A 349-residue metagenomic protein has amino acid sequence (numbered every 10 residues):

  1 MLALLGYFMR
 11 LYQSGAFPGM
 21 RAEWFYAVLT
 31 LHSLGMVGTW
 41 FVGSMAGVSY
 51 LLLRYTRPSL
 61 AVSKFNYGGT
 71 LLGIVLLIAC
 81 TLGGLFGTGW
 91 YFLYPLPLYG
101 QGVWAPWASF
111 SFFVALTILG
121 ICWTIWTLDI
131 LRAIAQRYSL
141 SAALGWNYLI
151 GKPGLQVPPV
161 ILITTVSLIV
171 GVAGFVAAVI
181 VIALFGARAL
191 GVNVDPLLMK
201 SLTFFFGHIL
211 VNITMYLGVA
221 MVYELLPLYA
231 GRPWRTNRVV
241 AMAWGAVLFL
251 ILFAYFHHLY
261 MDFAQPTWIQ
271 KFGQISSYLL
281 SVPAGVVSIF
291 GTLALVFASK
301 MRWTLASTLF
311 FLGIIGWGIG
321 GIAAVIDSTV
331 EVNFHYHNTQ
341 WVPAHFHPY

Functional and structural regions predicted by a protein language model:
M1-A16, A22-P95, A105-R137, Q156-L190 (+5 more regions): Hydrophobic cores of alpha-helical transmembrane segments in multi-pass integral membrane proteins
L98-Q101, H335-H337: Short, membrane-exposed interhelical loops at transmembrane-helix boundaries
S139-L155: Membrane-interfacial, low-structure loops and terminal tails that flank and connect transmembrane helices in multi-pass
P266-S277, H337-P343: Non-cytosolic membrane-interface motifs at loop->transmembrane helix junctions
F297-W303: Histidine/acidic residue-rich metal-binding segments in metalloenzymes
